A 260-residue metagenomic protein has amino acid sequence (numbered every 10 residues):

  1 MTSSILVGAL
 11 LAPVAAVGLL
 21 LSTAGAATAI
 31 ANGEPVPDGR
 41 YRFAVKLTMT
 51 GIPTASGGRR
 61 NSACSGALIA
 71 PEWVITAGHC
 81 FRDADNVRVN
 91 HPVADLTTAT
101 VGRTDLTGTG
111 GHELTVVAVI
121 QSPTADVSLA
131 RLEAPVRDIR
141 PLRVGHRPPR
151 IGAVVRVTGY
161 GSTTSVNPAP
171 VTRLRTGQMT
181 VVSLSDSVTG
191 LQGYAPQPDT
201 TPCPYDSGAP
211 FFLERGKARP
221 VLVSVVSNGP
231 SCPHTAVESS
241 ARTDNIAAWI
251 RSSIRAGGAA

Functional and structural regions predicted by a protein language model:
M1-A29: Secretory targeting and sorting signals
S3-V7, L68-F81, D95, V181 (+1 more regions): C-terminal subregion of chymotrypsin/trypsin-like serine protease catalytic domains
A27-G57: N-terminal activation segment of mature serine protease catalytic domains
A44, I52-P71, P204: A conserved glycine-rich beta-strand in the N-terminal activation segment of trypsin-fold
L47-T50, A77, R82-S122, G177-Q178: Conserved H-D interstitial segment of serine endopeptidase catalytic domains
G51-I52, H79-R82, R103-T107, E133-R137 (+5 more regions): Acidic glycine-/aspartate-rich tracts in secreted/extracellular proteins
A55-G57, V87-P92, N167-V171: Short consensus segments that form the blades of beta-propeller domains, in both extracellular/periplasmic
E113-V117, P123, V127-T201, A236-V237 (+1 more regions): Chymotrypsin/trypsin-fold serine protease catalytic domain
